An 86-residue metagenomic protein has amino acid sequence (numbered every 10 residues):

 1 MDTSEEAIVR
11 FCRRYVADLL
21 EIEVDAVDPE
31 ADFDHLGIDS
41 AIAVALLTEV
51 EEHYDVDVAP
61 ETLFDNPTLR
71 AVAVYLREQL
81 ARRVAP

Functional and structural regions predicted by a protein language model:
M1-D25, L76-P86: Thiotemplate assembly-line natural product biosynthesis machinery
F11, A45, P67, A71-V74: Amphipathic alpha-helical interaction segments
V16, E49-E51, V72: Hydrophobic micro-packing sites on short alpha-helices
I42-P67, R83-P86: Phosphopantetheinylated carrier protein domains
